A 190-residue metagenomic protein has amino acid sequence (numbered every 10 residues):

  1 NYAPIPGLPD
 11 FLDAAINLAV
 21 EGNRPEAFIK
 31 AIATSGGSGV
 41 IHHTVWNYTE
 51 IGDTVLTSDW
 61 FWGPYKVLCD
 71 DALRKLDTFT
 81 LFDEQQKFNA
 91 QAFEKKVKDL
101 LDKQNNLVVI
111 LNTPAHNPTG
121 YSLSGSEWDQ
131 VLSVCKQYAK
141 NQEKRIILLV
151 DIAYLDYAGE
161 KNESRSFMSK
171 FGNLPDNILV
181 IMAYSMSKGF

Functional and structural regions predicted by a protein language model:
Y2-K144, L155-L174: Conserved core of the PLP fold type I
L149: Generic enzyme active-site microenvironment
I152: Walker B catalytic acidic pair
F167-F190: Active-site PLP attachment segment
